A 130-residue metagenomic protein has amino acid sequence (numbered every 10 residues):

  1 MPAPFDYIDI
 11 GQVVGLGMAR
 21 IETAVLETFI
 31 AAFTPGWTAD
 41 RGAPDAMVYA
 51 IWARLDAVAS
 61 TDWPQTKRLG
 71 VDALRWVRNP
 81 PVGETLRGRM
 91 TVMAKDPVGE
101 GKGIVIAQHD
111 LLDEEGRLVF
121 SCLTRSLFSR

Functional and structural regions predicted by a protein language model:
M1-D9, P80-R130: HotDog/MaoC-like acyl-thioester-processing domains
M1-G70: Hot-dog-fold acyl-thioester-processing enzymes
G15-R20, R75, R125-L127: Generic structural detector for well-ordered beta-strands
A32-W37, A73, L111, R130: Short, surface-exposed, charged/polar-biased interaction segments
W37-R41, W76, D96-V98: Short helix-to-loop capping/linker segments positioned immediately adjacent to catalytic or ligand/cofactor-binding
D62-T91: Mid-chain, well-packed structural core segment of small domains
